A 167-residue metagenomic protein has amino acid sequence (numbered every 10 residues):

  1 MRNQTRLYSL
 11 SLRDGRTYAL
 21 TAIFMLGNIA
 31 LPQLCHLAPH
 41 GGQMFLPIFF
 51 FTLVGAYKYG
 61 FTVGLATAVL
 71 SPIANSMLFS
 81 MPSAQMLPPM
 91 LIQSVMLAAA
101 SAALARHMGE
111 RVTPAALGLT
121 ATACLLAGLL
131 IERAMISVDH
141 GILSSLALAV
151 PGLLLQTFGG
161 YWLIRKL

Functional and structural regions predicted by a protein language model:
R2-G55, T62-V63: Hydrophobic transmembrane alpha-helices
I29-Q33, L53-V54, I73-M77, A99-A103 (+1 more regions): Alpha-helical transmembrane segments of multipass membrane proteins
L37-G42, M81-P88, A103-L167: Membrane-embedded alpha-helical hairpins and interfacial helices in multi-pass inner-membrane proteins
I48-T52, M90-L97, Q156: Hydrophobic core segments of transmembrane alpha-helices in multi-pass, intramembrane catalytic enzymes
G55-A68, M108-R111: Membrane-helix interface "capping/anchor" motifs
G64-A74, A116-C124: Central hydrophobic cores of alpha-helical transmembrane segments in multi-pass integral membrane proteins
A66-A103: Helix-adjacent hinge/juxtasegments
